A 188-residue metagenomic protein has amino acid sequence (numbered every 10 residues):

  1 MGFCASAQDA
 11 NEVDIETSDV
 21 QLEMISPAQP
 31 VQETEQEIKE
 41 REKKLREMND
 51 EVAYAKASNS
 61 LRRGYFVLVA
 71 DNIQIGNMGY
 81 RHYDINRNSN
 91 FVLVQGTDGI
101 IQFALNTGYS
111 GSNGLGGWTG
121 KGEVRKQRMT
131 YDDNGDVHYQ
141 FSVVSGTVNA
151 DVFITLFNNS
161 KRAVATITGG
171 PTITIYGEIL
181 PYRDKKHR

Functional and structural regions predicted by a protein language model:
M1-G2: Bacterial N-terminal signal peptides
A5-R62: Sec-dependent signal peptide cleavage junction
D9-D19, K126-R188: Helix-rich interaction surfaces within compact, conserved domain-sized segments that mediate assembly or partner
V52, D71-R87: N-terminal post-signal-peptidase region of extra-cytosolic proteins
S60, L93, I100, T155-F157: Well-ordered beta-strand positions
L61-Q74: A short, Trp-centered hydrophobic/proline-enriched beta-strand micro-motif
R81-N134: Mid-length scaffold segments of soluble, non-membrane domains
